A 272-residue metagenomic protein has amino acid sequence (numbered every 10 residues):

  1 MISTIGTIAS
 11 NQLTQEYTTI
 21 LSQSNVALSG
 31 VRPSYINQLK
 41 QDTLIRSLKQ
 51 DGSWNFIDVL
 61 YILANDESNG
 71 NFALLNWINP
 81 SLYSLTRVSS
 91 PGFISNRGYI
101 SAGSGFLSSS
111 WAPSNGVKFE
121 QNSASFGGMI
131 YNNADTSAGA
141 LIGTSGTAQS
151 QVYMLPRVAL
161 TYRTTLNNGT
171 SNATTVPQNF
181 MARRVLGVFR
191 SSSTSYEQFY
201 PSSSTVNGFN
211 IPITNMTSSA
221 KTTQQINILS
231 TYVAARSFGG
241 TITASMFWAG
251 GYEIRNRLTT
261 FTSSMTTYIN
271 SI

Functional and structural regions predicted by a protein language model:
M1-I272: Polar, enzyme-active/binding microenvironments
